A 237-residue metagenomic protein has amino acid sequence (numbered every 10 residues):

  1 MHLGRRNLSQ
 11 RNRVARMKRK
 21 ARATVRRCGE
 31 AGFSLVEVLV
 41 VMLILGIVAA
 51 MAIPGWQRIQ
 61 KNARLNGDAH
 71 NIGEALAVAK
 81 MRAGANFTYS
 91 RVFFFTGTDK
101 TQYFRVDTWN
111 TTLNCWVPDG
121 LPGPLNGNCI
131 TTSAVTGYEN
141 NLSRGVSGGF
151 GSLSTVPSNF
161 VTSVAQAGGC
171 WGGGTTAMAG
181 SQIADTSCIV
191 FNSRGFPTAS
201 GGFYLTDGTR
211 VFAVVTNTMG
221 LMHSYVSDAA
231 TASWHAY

Functional and structural regions predicted by a protein language model:
H2-V25, F33-V36, I47-A77, M81 (+3 more regions): N-terminal helix-rich module
